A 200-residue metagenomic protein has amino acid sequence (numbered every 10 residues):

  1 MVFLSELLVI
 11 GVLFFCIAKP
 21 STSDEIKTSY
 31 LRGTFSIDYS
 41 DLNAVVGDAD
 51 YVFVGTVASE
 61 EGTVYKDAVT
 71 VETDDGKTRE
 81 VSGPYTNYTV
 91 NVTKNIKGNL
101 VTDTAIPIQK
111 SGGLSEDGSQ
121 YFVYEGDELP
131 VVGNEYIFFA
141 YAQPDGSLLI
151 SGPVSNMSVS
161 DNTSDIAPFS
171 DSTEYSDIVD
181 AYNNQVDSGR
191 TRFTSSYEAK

Functional and structural regions predicted by a protein language model:
M1-S29, G76-T78, G83, T102 (+1 more regions): Netrin-like (NTR/C345C) domain of secreted extracellular proteins
F15-F53, S59, T194: N-terminal, intrinsically disordered, polar/charged segments of Gram-positive cell-envelope systems that serve as
T34-S40, D48-V52, S82-N87, V101-A105 (+1 more regions): Extracytoplasmic
A49-K97: Structural detector for short beta-strands of small beta-barrel domains
S59, K94, G112, A142-P144: Non-catalytic surface loops within mature trypsin-like serine protease
V90-V92, I108-K110, V159: Hydrophobic residues in beta-strands and at strand termini
K97-G113: The feature marks short-to-medium sequence segments in extracytoplasmic or secretory-pathway proteins
